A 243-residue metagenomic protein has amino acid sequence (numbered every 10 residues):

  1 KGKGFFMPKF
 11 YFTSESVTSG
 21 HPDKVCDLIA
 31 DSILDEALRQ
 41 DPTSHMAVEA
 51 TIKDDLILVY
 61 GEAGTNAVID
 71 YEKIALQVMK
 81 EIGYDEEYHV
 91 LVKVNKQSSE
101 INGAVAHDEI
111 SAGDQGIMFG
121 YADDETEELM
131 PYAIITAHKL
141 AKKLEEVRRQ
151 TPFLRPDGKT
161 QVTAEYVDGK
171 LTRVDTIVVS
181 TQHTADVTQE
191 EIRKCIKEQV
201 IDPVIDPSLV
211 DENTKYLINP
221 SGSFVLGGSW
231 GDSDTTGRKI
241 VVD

Functional and structural regions predicted by a protein language model:
K1-F6: Short, Lys/Arg-enriched N-terminal segments with co-localized hydrophobic residues within the first ~10-30 amino acids
M7-A47, I52-K53: N-terminal, positively charged regions that mediate nucleic acid binding
T13-V17, K73, Q77-K80, Y84-S229: Glycine-rich, mobile lid/loop segments that gate access to catalytic sites or pores
T18, P22-C26, V68, L129 (+1 more regions): Alpha-helix N-cap/helix-initiation motif
H21, L38, G237-D243: Electropositive polyanion-binding surfaces
H45, D157-K159, N213, G237-V241: Short glycine-rich loop/turn motifs
A47-T65: Short, charge-patterned binding micro-sites
E62-I69, S223-I240: Short glycine/threonine-rich loop-to-helix capping motif typified by GTGT followed within a few residues by an Asp-Pro
